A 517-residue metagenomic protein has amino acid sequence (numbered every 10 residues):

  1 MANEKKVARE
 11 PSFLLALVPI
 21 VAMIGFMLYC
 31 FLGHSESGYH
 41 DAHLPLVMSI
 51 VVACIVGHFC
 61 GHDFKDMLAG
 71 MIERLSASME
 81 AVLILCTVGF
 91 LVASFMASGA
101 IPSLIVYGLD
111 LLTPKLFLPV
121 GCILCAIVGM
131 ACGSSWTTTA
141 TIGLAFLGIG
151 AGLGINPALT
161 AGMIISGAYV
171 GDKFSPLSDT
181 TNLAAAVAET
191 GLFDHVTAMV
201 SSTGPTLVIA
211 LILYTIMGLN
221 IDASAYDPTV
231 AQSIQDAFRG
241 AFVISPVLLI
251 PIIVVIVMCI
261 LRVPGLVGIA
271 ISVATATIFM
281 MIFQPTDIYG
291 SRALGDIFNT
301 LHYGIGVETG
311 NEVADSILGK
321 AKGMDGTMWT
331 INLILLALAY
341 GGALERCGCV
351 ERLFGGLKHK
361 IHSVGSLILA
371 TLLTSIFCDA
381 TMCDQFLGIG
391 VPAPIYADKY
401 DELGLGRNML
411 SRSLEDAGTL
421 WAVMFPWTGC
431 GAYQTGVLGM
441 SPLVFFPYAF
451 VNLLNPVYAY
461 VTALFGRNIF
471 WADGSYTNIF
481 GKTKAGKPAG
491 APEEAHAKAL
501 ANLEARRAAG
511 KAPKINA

Functional and structural regions predicted by a protein language model:
A2-T87, A97-L116, R239-A241, I253-L336 (+1 more regions): Hydrophobic transmembrane alpha-helices of multi-pass solute/ion transporters
V7, L14-L17, V187-L207, G342 (+1 more regions): C-terminal transmembrane helix pair
L15-F31, V47-H58, L85-A93, G121-G129 (+7 more regions): Hydrophobic core segments of alpha-helical transmembrane domains in multi-pass membrane transport and ion-translocation
C60-A151, T309-A397: Membrane-embedded alpha-helical segments and adjacent helix-loop junctions characteristic of multi-pass solute
S103, L147-L159, M440-L443: Helix-coil boundary and interhelical linker segments in multi-pass alpha-helical membrane proteins
W136, A168-L183, G390-D398: Short helical (or helix-break) motifs at transmembrane helix termini and adjacent helical loops in multi-pass membrane
T139-F146, I164, G268-T277: Central hydrophobic cores of alpha-helical transmembrane segments in multi-pass integral membrane proteins
M163-I164, Y169-L177, T203-Y226, T462 (+1 more regions): Transmembrane-helix bundle segments that line or gate the permeation/cavity pathway in multi-pass membrane proteins
